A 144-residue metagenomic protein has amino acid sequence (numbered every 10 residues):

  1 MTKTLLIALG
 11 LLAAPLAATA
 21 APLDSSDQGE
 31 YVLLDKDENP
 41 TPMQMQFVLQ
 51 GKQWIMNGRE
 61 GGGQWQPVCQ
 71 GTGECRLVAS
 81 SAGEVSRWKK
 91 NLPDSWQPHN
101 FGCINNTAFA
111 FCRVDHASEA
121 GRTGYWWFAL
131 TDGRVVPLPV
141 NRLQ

Functional and structural regions predicted by a protein language model:
M1-T4: Positively charged n-region of N-terminal signal peptides that target proteins for export
L6-P15: Bacterial N-terminal signal peptides
A18-P22: Boundary at the C-terminal end of the N-terminal hydrophobic targeting segment
L23-I55, N91-T107: Short, solvent-exposed loop/hinge segments that bridge or flank secondary-structure elements
Y31, V68-R76, G102-I104, F111-R113: Sequence contexts marking disulfide-bonded cysteines in secreted/extracellular proteins
L33, A82, V140-R142: A structural signal for short, hydrophobic beta-strand segments that form beta-sheets in beta-rich/all-beta domains
N39-V85, T123-G133: N-terminal glycine/threonine-rich, aromatic-flanked beta-hairpin/loop signature
S86-Q144: Beta-strand-rich cores of mature extracytoplasmic or soluble domains
